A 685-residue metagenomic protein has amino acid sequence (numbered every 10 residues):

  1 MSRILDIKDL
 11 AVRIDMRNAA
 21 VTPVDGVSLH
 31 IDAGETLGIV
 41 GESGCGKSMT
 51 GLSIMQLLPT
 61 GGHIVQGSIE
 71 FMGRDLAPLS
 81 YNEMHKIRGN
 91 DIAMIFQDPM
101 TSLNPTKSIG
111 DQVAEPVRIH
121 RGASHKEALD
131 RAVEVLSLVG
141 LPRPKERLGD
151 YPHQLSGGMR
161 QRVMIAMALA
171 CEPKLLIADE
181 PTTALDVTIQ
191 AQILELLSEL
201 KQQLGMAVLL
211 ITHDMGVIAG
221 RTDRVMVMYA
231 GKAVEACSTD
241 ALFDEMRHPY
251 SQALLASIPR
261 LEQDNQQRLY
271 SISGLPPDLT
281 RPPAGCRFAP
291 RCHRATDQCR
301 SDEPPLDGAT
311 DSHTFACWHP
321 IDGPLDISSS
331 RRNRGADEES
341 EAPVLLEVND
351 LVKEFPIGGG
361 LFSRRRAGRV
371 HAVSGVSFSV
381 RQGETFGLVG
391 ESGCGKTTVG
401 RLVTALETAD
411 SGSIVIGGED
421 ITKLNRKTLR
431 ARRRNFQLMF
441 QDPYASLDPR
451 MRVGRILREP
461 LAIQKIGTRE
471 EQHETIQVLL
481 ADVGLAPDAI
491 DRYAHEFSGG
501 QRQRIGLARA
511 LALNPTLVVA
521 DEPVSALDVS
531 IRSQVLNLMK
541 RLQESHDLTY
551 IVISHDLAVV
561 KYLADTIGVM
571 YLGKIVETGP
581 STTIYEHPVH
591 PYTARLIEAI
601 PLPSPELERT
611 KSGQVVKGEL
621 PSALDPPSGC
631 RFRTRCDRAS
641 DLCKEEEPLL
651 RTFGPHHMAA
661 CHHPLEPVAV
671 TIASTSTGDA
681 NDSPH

Functional and structural regions predicted by a protein language model:
R17, S238-V344, G358-R364, P487 (+1 more regions): Charged, flexible cofactor/metal-binding loops and thiol motifs
E42, Q56, H85, I177-P181 (+3 more regions): P-loop NTP-binding/switch modules centered on Walker-like glycine-rich loops
H63, L76-A93, D111, I119 (+8 more regions): ABC ATPase NBD coupling module
I64-D75, G412-D420: Conserved ABC transporter NBD signature motif
D75, E127-E146, D420, E471-D488 (+1 more regions): Conserved ABC ATPase "signature" region
D150-L155, M159, Y493-F497, Q501: Conserved ABC ATPase signature
A170-K174, A512-T516, R532: A short, proline-enriched helix->beta-strand linker immediately N-terminal to the Walker B motif in ABC-type P-loop
